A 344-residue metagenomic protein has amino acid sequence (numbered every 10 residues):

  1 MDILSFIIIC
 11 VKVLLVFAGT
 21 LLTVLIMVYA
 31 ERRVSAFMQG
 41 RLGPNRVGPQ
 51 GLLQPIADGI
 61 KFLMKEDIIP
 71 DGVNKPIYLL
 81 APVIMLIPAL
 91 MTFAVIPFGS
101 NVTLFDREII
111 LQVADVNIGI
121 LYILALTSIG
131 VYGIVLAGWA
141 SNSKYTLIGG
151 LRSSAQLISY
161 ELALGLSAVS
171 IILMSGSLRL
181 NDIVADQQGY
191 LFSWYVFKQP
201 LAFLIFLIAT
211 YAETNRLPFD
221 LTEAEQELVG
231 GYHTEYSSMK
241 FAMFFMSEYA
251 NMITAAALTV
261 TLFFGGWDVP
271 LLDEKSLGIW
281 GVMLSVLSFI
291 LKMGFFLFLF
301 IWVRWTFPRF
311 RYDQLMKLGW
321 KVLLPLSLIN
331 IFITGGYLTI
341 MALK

Functional and structural regions predicted by a protein language model:
M1-K344: Selective transmembrane helix interface/packing segments
